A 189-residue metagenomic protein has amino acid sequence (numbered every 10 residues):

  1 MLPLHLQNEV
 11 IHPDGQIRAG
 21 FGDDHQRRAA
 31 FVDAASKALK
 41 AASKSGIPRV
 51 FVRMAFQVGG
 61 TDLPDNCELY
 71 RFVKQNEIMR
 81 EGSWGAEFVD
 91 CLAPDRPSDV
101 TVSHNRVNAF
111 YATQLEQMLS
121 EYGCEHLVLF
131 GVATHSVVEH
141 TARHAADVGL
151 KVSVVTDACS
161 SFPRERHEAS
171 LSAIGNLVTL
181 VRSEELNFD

Functional and structural regions predicted by a protein language model:
M1-P97: Active-site acidic carboxylates
K37, A41-S45, E68-D189: Active-site-adjacent betaalpha module
